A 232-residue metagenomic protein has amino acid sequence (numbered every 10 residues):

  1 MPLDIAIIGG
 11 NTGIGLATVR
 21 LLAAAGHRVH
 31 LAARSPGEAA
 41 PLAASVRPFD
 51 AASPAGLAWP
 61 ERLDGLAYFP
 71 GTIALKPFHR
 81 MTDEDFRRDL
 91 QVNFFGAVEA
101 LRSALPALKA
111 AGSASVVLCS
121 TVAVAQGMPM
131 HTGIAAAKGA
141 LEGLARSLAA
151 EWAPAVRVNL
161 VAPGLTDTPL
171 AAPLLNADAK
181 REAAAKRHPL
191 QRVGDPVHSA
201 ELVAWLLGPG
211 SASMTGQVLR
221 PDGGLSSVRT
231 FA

Functional and structural regions predicted by a protein language model:
N11, V19: N-terminal Rossmann NAD(P)H-binding glycine-rich loop of SDR-like oxidoreductase domains
P77-F78, T82-L90, A184: Substrate-binding pocket helix/loop in short-chain dehydrogenase/reductase
P106, A149-P154, A212: Alpha-helical segment proximal to the catalytic Tyr-Lys
V117-A140, A145-A153, L165-T166: Catalytic loop of short-chain dehydrogenase/reductase
A162-P173: Short, flexible catalytic-loop segment of classical short-chain dehydrogenase/reductase
H188-S199: A conserved structural motif in NAD(P)-dependent oxidoreductases
T215-A232: Short C-terminal tail/terminal secondary-structure segment of NAD(P)H-dependent dehydrogenase/reductase domains
